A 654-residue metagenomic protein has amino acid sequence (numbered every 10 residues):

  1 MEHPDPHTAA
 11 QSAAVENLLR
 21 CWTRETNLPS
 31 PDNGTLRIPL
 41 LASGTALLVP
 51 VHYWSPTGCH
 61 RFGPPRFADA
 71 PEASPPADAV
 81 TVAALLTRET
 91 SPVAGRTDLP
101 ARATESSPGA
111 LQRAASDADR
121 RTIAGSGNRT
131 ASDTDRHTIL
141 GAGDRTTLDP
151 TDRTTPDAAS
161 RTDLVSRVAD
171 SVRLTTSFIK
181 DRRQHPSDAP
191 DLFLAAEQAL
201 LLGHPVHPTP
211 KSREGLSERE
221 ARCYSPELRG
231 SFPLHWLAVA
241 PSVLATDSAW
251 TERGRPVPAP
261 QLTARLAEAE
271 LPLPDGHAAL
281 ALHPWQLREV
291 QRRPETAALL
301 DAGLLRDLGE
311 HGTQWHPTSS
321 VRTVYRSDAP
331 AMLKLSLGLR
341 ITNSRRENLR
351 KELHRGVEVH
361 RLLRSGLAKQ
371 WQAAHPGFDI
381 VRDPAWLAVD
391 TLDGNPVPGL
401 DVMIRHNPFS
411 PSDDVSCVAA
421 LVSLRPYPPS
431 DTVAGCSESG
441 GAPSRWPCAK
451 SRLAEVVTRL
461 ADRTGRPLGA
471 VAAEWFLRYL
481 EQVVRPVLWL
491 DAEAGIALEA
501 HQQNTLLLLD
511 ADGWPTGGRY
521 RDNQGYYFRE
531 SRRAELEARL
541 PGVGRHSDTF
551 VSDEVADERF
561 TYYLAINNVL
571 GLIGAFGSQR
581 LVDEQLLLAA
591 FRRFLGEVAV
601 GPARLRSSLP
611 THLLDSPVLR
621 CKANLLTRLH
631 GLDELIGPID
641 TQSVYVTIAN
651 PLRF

Functional and structural regions predicted by a protein language model:
M1-R113, D144, D152-E481, D510-F654: Nucleotide/phosphate-binding site architecture used for ATP/NTP-dependent chemistry
S106, A110-P156: Long, intrinsically disordered low-complexity tandem-repeat segments
W475-A494: Conserved kinase catalytic-core helix
I496-E499: Catalytic-loop of the protein kinase fold
H501-Q503: Canonical protein kinase catalytic loop motif
T505-L507: Hydrophobic residue at the +6 position relative to the catalytic HRD Asp in the kinase catalytic loop
